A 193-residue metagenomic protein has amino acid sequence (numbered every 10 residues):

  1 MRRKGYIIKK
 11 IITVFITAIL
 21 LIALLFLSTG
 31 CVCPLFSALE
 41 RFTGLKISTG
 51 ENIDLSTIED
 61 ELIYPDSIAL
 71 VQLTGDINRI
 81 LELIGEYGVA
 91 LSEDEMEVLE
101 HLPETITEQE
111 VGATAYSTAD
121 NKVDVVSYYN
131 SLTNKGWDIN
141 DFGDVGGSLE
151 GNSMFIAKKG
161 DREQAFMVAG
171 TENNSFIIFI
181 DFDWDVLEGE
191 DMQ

Functional and structural regions predicted by a protein language model:
R2, Y6-I11, L27-Q193: An acidic-aromatic pocket/loop used at catalytic or ligand-binding sites
K9, T13-V14, I19: Small-residue packing motifs within transmembrane alpha-helices
T17-L27: Bacterial N-terminal signal peptides
